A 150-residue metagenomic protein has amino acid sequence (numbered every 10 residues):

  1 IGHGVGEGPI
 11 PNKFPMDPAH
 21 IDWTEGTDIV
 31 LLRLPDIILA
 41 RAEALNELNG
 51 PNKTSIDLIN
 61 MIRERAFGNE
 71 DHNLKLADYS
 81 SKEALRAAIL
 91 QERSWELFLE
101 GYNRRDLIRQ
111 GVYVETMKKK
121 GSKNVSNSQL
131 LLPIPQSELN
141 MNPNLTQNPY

Functional and structural regions predicted by a protein language model:
I1-Y150: Acidic/polar-rich alpha-helix caps and helix-coil junctions
